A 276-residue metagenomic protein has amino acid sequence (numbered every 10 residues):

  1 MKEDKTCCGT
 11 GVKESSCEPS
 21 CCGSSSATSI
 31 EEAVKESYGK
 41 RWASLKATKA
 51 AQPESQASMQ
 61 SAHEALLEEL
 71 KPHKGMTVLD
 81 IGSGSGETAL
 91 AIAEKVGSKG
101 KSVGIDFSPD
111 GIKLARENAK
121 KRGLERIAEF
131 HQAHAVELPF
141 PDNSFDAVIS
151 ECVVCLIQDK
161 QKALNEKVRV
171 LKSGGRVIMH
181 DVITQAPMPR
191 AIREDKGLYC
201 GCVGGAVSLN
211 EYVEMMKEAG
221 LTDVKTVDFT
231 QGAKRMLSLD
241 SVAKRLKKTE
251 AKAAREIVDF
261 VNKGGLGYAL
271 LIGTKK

Functional and structural regions predicted by a protein language model:
K2-H73, E87-A91: Conserved class I S-adenosyl-L-methionine
C7-G9, K225-K276: Conserved Class I S-adenosyl-L-methionine
L79-I81, S85-E137: Class I SAM-dependent methyltransferase SAM/SAH-binding core
V136-A147: A short acidic, Gly/Pro-enriched loop at the edge of an enzyme's catalytic core that lines a small-molecule cofactor
A147-D159: A short SAM/SAH-binding and catalytic strip from SAM-dependent methyltransferases
Q161-R176: A short glycine-rich, Lys/Arg-flanked "PGG" loop and its adjoining helix->strand segment in the class I
V182-V203: Short, glycine-/aromatic-enriched active-site segment of Class I SAM-dependent methyltransferases
G205-A219: Short alpha-helix
